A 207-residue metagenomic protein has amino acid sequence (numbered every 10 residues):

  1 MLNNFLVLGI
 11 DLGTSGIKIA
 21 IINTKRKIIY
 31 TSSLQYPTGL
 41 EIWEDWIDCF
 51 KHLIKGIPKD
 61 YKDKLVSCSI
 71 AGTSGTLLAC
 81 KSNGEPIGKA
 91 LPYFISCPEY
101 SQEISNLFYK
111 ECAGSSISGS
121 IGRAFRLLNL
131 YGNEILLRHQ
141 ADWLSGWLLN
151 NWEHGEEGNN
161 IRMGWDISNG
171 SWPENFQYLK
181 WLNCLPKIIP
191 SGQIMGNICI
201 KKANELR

Functional and structural regions predicted by a protein language model:
M1-K89, N133-I135, L182-P186, K201-R207: N-terminal glycine/serine-rich phosphate-binding loop of ATP-dependent small-molecule kinases, especially carbohydrate
L12-T14, K110-R207: Gly/Ser/Thr-rich active-site cleft segment
I17, L91-P92, S96-E99, S168-G170 (+1 more regions): Short capping/connector residues at structural and topological boundaries
K25, S74, S96-C97, D142-W143 (+1 more regions): Short glycine-enriched loops at secondary-structure junctions
L34-G39, L91-E99, N159-N160: Short, acidic/turn-prone active-site loops that include or flank metal/cofactor- and phosphate-binding residues
L40, P98-I104, W165-D166, N197-I200: Short, charged, surface-exposed secondary-structure boundary motifs
K62-A124: Active-site phosphate-binding/coordination module
